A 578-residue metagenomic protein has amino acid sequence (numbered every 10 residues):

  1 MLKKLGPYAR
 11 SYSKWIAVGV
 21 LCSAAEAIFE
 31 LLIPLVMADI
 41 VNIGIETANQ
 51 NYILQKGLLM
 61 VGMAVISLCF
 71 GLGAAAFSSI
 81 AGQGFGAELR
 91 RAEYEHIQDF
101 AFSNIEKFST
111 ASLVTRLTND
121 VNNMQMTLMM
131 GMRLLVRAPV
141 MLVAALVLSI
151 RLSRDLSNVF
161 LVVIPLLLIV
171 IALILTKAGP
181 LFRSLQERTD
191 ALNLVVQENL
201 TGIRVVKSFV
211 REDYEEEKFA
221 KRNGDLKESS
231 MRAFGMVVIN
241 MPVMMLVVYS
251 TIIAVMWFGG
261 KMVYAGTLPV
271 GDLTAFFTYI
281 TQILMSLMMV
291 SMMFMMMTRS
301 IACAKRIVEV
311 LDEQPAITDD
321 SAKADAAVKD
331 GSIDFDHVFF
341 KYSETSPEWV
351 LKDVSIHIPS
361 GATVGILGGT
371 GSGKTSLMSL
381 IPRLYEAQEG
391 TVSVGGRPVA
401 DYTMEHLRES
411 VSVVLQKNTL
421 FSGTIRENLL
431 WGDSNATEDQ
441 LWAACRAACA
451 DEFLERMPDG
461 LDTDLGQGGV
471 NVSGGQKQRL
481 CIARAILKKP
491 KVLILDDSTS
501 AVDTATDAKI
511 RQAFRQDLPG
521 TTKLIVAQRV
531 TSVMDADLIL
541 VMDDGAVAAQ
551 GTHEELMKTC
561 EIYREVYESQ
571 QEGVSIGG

Functional and structural regions predicted by a protein language model:
M1-S11, L113: A short amphipathic helical element positioned immediately N-terminal to and/or at the very start of a transmembrane
R10, I16-G73, F77, I150-L156 (+2 more regions): Transmembrane helix-loop-helix hairpins at lipid-water interfaces of multipass membrane proteins, especially the type-1
L21, F29, I33, L58 (+6 more regions): Hydrophobic alpha-helical transmembrane segments of ABC transporter permease domains
E46-A48, Q83, R91-T115, N119-V121 (+5 more regions): Short intracellular "coupling" helices and adjacent cytoplasmic loop segments at the cytosolic face of multi-pass
N49-Q55, G62, L148-V162, I171 (+2 more regions): Helix-loop-helix
F102-S103, N119-M132, V136, V140 (+5 more regions): An intracellular "coupling" helix at the cytosolic face of ABC transporter transmembrane type-1 domains
A326-G578: ABC-type nucleotide-binding domain
